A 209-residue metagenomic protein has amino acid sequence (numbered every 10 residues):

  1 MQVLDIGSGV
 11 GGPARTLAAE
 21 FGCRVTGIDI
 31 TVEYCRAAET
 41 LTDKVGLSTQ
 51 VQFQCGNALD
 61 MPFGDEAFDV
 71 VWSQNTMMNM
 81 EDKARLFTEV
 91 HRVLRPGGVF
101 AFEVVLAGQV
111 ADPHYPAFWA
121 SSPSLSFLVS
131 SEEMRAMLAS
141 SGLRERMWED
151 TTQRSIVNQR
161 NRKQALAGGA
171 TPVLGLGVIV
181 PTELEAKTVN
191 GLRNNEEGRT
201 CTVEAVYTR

Functional and structural regions predicted by a protein language model:
L4, V10-D60: Class I SAM-dependent methyltransferase SAM/SAH-binding core
V25, F100-A101: A short hydrophobic/small-residue beta-strand
L59-V70: A short acidic, Gly/Pro-enriched loop at the edge of an enzyme's catalytic core that lines a small-molecule cofactor
V70-D82: A short SAM/SAH-binding and catalytic strip from SAM-dependent methyltransferases
A84-V99: A short glycine-rich, Lys/Arg-flanked "PGG" loop and its adjoining helix->strand segment in the class I
V105-L125: Short, glycine-/aromatic-enriched active-site segment of Class I SAM-dependent methyltransferases
F127-G142: Short alpha-helix
M147-R209: Conserved Class I S-adenosyl-L-methionine
